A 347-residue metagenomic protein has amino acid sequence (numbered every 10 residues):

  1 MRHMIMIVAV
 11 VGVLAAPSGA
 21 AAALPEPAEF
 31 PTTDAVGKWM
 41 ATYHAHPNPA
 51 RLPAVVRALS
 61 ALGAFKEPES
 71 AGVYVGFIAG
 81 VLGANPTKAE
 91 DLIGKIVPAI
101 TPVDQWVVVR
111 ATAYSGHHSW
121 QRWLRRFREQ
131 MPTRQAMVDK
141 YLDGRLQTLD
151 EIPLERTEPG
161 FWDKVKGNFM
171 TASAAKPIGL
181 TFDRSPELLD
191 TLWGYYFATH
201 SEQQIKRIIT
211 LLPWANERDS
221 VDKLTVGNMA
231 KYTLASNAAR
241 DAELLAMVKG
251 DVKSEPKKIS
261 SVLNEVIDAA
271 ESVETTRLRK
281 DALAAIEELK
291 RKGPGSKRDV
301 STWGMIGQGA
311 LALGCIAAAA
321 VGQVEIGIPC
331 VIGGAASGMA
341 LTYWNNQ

Functional and structural regions predicted by a protein language model:
M1-I7: Bacterial N-terminal signal peptides that target proteins for export
I7-A16: Bacterial N-terminal signal peptides
S18-A22: Sec/Tat signal peptide C-region and signal peptidase I cleavage site
A23-Q347: Non-catalytic all-alpha helical scaffold/repeat segments
